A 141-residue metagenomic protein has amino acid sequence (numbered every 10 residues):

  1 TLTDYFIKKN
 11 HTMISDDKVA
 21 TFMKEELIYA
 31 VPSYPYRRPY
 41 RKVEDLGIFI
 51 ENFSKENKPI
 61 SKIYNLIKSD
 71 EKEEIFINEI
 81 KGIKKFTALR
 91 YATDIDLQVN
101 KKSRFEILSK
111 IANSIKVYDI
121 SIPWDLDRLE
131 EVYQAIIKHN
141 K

Functional and structural regions predicted by a protein language model:
L2-T3: Post-Walker A alpha-helix
I7-K141: Glycine-rich, often acidic-flanked micro-motifs that create phosphate/phosphodiester-binding or positioning elements
